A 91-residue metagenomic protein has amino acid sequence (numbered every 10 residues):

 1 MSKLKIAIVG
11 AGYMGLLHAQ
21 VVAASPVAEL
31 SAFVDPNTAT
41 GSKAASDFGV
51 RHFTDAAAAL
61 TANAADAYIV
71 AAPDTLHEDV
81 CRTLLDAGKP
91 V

Functional and structural regions predicted by a protein language model:
M1-F48: N-terminal Rossmann-like dinucleotide-binding module
H18, V50-V91: Beta-loop-alpha module in the N-terminal Rossmann-like domain of NAD(P)-dependent dehydrogenases, especially those
